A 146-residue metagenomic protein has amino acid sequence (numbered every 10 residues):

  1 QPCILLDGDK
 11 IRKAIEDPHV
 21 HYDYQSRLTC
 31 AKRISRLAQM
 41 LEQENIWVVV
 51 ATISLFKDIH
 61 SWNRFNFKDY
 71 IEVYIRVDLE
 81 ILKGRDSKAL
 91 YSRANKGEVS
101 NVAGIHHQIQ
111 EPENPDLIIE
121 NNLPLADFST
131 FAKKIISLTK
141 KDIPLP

Functional and structural regions predicted by a protein language model:
Q1-R36: Conserved substrate/cofactor phosphate-moiety recognition/catalytic segment in nucleotide-dependent phosphotransferases
I4-G8, E44-I53: Short beta-strand segments at enzyme active-site cores
K10-R12, S54-K57, R76-I81, P124-L125: Conserved nucleotide-binding/hydrolysis micro-motifs of P-loop NTPases
H21-Q25, N66-K68, A89-R93: Short, hinge-like loop/turn segments at secondary-structure boundaries
D23-R33, I59, E98-N101, D127-F131: Helical mechanochemical/support elements of P-loop NTPase systems and associated helical scaffolds
I34-I46: Inter-motif core of Ras-like GTPase G domains
V49-A51, N63-R85, I119: Conserved phosphate-donor/acceptor-positioning beta-strand/loop module used by diverse small-molecule
G84-P146: Small-molecule kinase domains that catalyze NTP-dependent phosphoryl transfer to phosphate-bearing small molecules
